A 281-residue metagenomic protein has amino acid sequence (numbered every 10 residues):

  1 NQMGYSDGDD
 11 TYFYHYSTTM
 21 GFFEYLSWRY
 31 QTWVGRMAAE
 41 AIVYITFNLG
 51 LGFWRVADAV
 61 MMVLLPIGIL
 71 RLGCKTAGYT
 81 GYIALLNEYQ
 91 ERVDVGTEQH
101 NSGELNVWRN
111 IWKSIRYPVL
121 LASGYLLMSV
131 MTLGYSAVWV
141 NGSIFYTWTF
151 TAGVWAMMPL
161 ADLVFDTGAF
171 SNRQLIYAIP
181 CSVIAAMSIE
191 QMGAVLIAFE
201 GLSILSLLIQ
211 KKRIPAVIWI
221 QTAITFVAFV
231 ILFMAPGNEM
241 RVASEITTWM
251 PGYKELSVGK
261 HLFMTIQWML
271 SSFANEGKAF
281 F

Functional and structural regions predicted by a protein language model:
Q2-V56, V140, E190-A198, L205-F281: Transmembrane catalytic cores of multi-pass membrane glycosyltransferases and polysaccharide-assembly enzymes
V56-L65, S143-W155, I197: Membrane-embedded alpha-helical segments of multi-pass membrane proteins, especially the transmembrane helices
V60-E91, E104, R109-W112, Y117 (+1 more regions): Transmembrane-helix motifs of polytopic, lipid-linked glycan transferases
R71-Y79, S129, P159-D166, L202-K211: Structural signal for the C-terminal ends of transmembrane alpha-helices and the immediately following loop
V107, D162-I184, W219: Short hydrophobic alpha-helices at membrane interfaces in multi-pass membrane enzymes
N110-L120, S171-Q174, I214-Q221: Membrane-interfacial loop-to-transmembrane alpha-helix junctions, especially the N-terminal start
R116-A161, I189: Membrane-interface micro-motifs in multi-pass membrane enzymes
Q174-G201: Membrane-interface alpha helices of multi-pass inner-membrane proteins
